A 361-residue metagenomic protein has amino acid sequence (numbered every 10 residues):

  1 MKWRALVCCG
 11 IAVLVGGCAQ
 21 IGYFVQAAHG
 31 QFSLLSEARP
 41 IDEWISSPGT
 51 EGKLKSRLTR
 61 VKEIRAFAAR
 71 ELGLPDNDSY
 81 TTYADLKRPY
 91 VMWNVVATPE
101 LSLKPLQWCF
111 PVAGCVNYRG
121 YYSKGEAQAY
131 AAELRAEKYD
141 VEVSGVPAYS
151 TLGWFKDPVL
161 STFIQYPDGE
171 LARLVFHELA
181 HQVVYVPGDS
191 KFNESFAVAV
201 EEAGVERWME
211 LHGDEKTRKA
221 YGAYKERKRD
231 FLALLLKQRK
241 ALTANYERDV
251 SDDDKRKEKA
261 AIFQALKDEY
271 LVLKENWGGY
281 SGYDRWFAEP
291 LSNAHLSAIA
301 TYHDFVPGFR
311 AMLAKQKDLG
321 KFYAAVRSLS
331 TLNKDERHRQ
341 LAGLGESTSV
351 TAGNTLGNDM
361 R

Functional and structural regions predicted by a protein language model:
M1-V7: Bacterial N-terminal signal peptides that target proteins for export
V7-G16: Bacterial N-terminal signal peptides
G16-R39: Bacterial Sec signal peptide processing site at the extreme N-terminus
F32-L35, W44, P48-K62, Y121-G125 (+9 more regions): Soluble non-cytosolic domains of exported or imported proteins
L35-G52, L106-V116, E289-P290, P307: Acidic/histidine-rich, surface-exposed loop or edge segments in extracytoplasmic proteins
S46-T50, T59, E63-G73, A180-V184 (+6 more regions): Sec-exported extracytoplasmic/periplasmic mature domains
I64-K228: Acidic/His-rich structured neighborhood in mature extracellular/periplasmic domains
L235-R361: Pan-zinc metallopeptidase signature
